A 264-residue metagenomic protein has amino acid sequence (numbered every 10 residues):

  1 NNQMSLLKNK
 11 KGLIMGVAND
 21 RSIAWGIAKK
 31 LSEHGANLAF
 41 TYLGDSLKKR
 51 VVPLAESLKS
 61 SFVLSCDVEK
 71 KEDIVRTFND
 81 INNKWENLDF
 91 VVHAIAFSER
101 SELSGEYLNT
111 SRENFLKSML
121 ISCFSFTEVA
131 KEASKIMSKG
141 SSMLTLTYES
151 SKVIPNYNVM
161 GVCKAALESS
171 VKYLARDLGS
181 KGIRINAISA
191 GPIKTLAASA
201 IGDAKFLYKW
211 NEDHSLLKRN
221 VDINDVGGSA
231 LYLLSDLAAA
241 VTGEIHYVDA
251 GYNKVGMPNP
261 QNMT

Functional and structural regions predicted by a protein language model:
S5-F40: Canonical Rossmann dinucleotide-binding motif of NAD(H)/NADP(H)-dependent dehydrogenases/reductases, specifically
G16-I23, A96-K131, K135, K139-K181 (+2 more regions): Catalytic loop of short-chain dehydrogenase/reductase
V52, V159, S180, P192-S215 (+2 more regions): A glycine/serine/threonine-rich, flexible loop-to-helix segment that serves as the NAD(P) cofactor-binding "lid"
C66, K70-V75, N79-K84, H93-L116 (+4 more regions): Conserved mid-core segment of classical short-chain dehydrogenase/reductases
G179, R184, V241-G243: Short, small/polar-rich loop/turn modules that mediate ligand/substrate recognition or access, typified
R184-K194, L234, Y247-D249: Conserved SDR Rossmann-fold cofactor-binding beta-strand/turn motif
S215-V226, L237: A conserved structural motif in NAD(P)-dependent oxidoreductases
L231, T242-T264: Short C-terminal tail/terminal secondary-structure segment of NAD(P)H-dependent dehydrogenase/reductase domains
